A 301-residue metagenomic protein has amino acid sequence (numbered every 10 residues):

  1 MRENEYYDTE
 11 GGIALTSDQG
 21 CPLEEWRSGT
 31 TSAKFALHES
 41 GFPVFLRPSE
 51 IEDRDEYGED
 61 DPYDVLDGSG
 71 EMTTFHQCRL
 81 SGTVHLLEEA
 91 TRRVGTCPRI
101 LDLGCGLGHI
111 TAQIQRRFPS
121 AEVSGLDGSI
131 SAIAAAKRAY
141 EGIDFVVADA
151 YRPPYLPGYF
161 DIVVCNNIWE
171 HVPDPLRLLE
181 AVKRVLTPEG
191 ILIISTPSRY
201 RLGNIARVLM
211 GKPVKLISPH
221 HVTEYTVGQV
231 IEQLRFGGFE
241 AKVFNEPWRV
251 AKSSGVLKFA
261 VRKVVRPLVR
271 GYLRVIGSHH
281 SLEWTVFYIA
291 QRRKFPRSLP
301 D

Functional and structural regions predicted by a protein language model:
R2-L156, L179, P247, E283-V286 (+1 more regions): Conserved N-terminal segment of class I S-adenosyl-L-methionine
S69-Q77, P173-A181, I191-D301: S-adenosyl-L-methionine-dependent methyltransferase catalytic module, highlighting the catalytic core
A121, G190-I191: A conserved nucleotide-sugar
V164: A conserved beta-strand element that flanks and buttresses the S-adenosyl-L-methionine
N167-H171: A short His-aromatic
